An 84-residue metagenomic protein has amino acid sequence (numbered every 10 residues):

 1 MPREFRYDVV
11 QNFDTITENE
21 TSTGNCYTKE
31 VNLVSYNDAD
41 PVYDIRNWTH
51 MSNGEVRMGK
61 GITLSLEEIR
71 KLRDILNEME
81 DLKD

Functional and structural regions predicted by a protein language model:
M1, D8-Q11, M51, I62 (+1 more regions): Intrinsically disordered, low-complexity segments enriched in polar/charged small residues
M1-N25: Negatively charged, low-complexity tracts enriched in Asp/Glu with abundant Ser/Thr
D8, D14, D38-D40, D44 (+2 more regions): Acidic-enriched, low-complexity/disordered segments with a strong bias for Aspartate over Glutamate
N12, N19-T21, V31, D81-D84: Intrinsic disorder/low-complexity segments enriched in polar/small residues
C26-K60: A short, structured beta-strand/loop element
N53, R57-D84: Mixed-charge, Lys/Arg-enriched low-complexity segments
